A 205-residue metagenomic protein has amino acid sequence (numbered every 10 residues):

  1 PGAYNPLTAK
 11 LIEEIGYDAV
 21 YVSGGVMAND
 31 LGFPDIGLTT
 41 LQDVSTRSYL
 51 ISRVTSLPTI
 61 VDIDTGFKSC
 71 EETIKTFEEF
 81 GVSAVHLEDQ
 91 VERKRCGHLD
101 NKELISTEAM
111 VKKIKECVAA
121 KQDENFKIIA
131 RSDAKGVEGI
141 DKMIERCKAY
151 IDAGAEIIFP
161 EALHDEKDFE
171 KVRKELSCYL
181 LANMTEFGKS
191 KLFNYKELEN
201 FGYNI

Functional and structural regions predicted by a protein language model:
P1-N204: Alpha/beta enzyme core
